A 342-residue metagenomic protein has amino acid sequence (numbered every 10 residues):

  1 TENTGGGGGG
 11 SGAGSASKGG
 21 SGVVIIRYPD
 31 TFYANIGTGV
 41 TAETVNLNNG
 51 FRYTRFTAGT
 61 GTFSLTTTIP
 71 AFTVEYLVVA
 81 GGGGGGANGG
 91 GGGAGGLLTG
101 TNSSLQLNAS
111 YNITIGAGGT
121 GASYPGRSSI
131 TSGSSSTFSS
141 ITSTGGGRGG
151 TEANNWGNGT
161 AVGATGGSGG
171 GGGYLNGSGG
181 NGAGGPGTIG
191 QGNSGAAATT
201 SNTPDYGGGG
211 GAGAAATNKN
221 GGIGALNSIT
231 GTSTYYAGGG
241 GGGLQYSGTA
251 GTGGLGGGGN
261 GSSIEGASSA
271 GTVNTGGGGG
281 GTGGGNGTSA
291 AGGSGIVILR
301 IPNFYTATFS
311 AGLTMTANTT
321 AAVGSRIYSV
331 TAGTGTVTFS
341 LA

Functional and structural regions predicted by a protein language model:
T1-A342: Low-complexity, glycine/proline-biased repetitive segments and flexible coils/loops
